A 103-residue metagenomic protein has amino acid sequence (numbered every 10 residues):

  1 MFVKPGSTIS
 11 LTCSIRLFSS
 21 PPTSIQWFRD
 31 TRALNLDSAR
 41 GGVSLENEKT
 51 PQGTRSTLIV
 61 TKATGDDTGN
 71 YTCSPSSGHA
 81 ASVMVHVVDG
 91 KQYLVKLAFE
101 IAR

Functional and structural regions predicted by a protein language model:
M1-F2, R40-N70, S76-S77, V87: Extracellular beta-strand/loop-rich beta-sandwich domains predominantly from IgSF
M1-I9: Short, solvent-exposed loop/linker segments at the N-terminal edge of repeated beta-sheet extracellular domains
F2-V3, S20-P21, L34-N35, D67 (+2 more regions): Eukaryotic short linear interaction motifs
S10-L17, S24-R32, D67-S77, H86-D89: Structural signature of extracellular immunoglobulin-like
R16-P21, K49-G53: Short, charged helix-to-loop "capping" segments that act as catalytic/coupling loops
I25, S56, A81-V83: Extracytoplasmic/periplasmic beta-strand context in beta-sandwich domains, especially the cupredoxin/COX2 CuA-binding
F28-S38, P51-Q52, S77-G78, H86-R103: Flexible inter-domain hinge/linker segments at boundaries of tandem extracellular adhesion modules
V43-L45, A81, R103: A short local loop/turn or secondary-structure capping micro-motif enriched for an aromatic residue
